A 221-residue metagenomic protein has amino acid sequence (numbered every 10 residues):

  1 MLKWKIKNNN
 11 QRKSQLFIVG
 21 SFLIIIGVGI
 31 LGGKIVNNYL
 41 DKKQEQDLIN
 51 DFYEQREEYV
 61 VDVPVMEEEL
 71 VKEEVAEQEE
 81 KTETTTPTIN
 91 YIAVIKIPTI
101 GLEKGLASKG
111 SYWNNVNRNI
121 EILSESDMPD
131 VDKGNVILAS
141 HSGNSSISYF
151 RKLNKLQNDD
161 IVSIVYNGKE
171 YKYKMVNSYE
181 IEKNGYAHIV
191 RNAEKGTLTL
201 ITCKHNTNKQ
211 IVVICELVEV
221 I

Functional and structural regions predicted by a protein language model:
M1-K13: N-terminal Lys/Arg-rich, disordered targeting/topogenic segments
Q11-I221: Solvent-exposed, non-transmembrane regions of membrane-associated and secreted proteins
